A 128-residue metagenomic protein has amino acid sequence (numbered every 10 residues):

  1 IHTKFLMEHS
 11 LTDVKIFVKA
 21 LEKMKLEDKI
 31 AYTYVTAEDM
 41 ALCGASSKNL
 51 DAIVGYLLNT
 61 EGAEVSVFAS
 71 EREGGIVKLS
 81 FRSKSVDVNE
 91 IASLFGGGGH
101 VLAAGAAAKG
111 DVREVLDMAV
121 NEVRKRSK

Functional and structural regions predicted by a protein language model:
I1-K128: Hydrophobic helix-and-loop "lid/oligomerization" segment in the mid-to-C-terminal part of catalytic domains
